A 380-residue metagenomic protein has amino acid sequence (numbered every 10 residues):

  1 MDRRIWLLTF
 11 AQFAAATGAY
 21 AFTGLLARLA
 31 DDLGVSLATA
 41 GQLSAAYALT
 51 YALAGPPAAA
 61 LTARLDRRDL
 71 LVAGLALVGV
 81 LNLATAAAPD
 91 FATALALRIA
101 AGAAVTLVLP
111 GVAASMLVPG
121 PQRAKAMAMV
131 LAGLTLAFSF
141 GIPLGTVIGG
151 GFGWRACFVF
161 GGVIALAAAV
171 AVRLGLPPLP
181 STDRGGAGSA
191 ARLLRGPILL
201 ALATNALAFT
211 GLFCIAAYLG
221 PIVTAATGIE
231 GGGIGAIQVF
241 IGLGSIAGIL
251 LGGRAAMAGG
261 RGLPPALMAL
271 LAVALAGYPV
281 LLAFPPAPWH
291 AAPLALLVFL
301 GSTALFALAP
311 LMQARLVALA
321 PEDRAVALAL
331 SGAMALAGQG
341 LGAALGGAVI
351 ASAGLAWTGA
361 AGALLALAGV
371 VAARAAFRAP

Functional and structural regions predicted by a protein language model:
G34, D66, A87-A92, G228 (+1 more regions): Helix-breaking motifs and short loop linkers at transmembrane-helix boundaries and internal kinks in secondary membrane
L53-P89: Conserved MFS/SLC helix-loop-helix module at the cytosolic interface between two early adjacent transmembrane helices
G55-D66, G248-R261, I350: Helix-to-loop junctions at the C-terminal end of transmembrane segments in multipass secondary transporters
R68-L71, A94, P264-P265: Primarily marks hydrophobic transmembrane alpha-helices of the MFS/SLC 12-helix fold
F91-T93, G120-P177: Helix-loop-helix hairpin linking two adjacent transmembrane segments in secondary transporters
L97-G133: Cytoplasmic helix-loop-helix junction between adjacent transmembrane helices in 12-TM secondary transporters
G262-P310: C-terminal transmembrane helical hairpin of 12-TM major facilitator-type secondary transporters
L319-L355, A361-G362: A late C-terminal transmembrane helix in Major Facilitator Superfamily
